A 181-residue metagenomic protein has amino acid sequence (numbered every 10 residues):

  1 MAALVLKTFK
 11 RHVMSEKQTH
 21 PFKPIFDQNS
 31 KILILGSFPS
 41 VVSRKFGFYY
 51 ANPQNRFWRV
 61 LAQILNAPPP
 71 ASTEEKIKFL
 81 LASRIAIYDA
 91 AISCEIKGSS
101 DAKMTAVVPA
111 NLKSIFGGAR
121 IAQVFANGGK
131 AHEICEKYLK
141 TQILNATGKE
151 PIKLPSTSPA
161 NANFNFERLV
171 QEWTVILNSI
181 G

Functional and structural regions predicted by a protein language model:
A3-K31, N52-P53, G98-K113, E136-G181: C-terminal capping/extension of enzyme domains
K31-S37: Short, hydrophobic/glycine-enriched beta-strand segments
S37, D89-I92, P155-S156: Short loop/turn segments at strand-loop or loop-helix junctions that form parts of catalytic or ligand-binding pockets
F38-P39, K130-A131, S158: Catalytic metal-binding/acid-base residues of hydrolase active sites
V42-K103: Short, surface-exposed acidic-centric catalytic microdomains
L61, I134-C135: Hydrophobic packing residues within well-ordered alpha-helices of enzyme cores
A82-E133: Internal catalytic-core helix/loop-beta-alpha segment that presents or stabilizes conserved functional determinants
